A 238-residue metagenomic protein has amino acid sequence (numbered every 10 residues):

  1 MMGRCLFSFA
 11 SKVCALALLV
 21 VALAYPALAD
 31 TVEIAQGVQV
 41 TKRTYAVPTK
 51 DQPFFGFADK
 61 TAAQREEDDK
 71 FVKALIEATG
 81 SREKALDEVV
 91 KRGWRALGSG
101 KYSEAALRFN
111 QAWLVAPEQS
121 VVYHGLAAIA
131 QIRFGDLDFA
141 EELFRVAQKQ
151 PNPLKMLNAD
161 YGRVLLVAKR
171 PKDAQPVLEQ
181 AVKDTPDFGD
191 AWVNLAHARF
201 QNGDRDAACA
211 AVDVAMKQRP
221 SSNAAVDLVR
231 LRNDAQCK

Functional and structural regions predicted by a protein language model:
M2-A15: Bacterial N-terminal signal peptides that target proteins for export
K12-A24: Bacterial N-terminal signal peptides
L28-R95, S99: N-terminal leader/linker segments that initiate helical-solenoid repeat arrays
V32-D51, E66-D68, Q201-K238: Terminal, low-structured helical/coil segments at or just beyond the last alpha-helical repeat
G98, I132-R133, V167, Q201 (+1 more regions): Register position in tetratricopeptide repeats
L114, E118-P186, D190: Alpha-helical adaptor scaffolds
G125-L126, D160, N194, D227-L231: Canonical tetratricopeptide repeat
I129-A130, V164, A198, L231-C237: TPR/TPR-like alpha-solenoid repeats
